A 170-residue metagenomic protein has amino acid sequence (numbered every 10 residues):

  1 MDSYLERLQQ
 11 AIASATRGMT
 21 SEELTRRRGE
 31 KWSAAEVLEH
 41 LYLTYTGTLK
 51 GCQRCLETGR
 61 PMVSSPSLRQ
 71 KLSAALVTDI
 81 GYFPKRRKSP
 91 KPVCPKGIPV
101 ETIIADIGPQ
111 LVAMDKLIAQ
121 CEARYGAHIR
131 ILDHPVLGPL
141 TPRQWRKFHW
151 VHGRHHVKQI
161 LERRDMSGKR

Functional and structural regions predicted by a protein language model:
D2, E6, Q10, S14-K31: An N-terminal domain-cap segment
D2-L5, A34, I104-I107, L111 (+1 more regions): Hydrophobic packing residues in well-ordered alpha-helices of helical domains and bundles
D2-S3, T20, S65-S67, P99 (+3 more regions): Serine/threonine-rich low-complexity intrinsically disordered regions
L8, S73-A127: Acidic/histidine-rich alpha-helical segments that form the ligand environment of transition-metal centers
L8-I12, T44, T48, I103-L117 (+2 more regions): Alpha-helical packing segments of well-folded alpha/beta enzyme cores
Q10-R17, Y45-V63, S89-D106: Charged, low-complexity, helix/coiled-coil-prone segments
R27-T78, A119-R170: Short, contiguous alpha-helical
